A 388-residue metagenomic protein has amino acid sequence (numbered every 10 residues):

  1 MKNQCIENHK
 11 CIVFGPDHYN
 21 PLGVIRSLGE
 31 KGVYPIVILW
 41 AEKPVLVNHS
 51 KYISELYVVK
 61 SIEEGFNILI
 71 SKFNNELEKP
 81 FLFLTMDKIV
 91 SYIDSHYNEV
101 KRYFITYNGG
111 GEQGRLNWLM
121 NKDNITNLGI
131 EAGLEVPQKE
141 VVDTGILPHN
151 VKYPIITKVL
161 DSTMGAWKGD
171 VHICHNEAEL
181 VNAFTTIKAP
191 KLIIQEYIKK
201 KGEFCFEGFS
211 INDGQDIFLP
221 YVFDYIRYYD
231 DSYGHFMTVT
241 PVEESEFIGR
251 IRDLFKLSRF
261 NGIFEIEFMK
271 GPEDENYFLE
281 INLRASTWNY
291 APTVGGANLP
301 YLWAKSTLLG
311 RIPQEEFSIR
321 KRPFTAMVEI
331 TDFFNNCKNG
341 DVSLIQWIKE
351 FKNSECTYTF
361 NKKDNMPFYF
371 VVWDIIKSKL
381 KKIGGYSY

Functional and structural regions predicted by a protein language model:
M1-G111, I376-Y386: ATP-binding N-terminal substructure of ATP-dependent carboxylate-amine bond-forming enzymes
L39-P44, K88-I89, N212-I217, V222-Y225 (+1 more regions): Short glycine-enriched loops at secondary-structure junctions
R115-I193, N212-Q215, E244-G249: Active-site nucleotide/adenylate-binding loops and adjacent lid/helix of ATP-dependent enzymes
I155, I217, Y277-E280: Protein kinase-like catalytic core scaffold
A178, E196-R259, N282-T307: ATP-dependent carboxylate/phosphate-activation module, predominantly the ATP-grasp catalytic core and closely related
N261-E273: A short glycine-rich, hydrophobically flanked beta-strand micro-motif that places a catalytic Asp/Glu for divalent metal
K305-Y388: Peripheral (often C-terminal) accessory segments that flank ATP-dependent C-N-forming ligase machineries
